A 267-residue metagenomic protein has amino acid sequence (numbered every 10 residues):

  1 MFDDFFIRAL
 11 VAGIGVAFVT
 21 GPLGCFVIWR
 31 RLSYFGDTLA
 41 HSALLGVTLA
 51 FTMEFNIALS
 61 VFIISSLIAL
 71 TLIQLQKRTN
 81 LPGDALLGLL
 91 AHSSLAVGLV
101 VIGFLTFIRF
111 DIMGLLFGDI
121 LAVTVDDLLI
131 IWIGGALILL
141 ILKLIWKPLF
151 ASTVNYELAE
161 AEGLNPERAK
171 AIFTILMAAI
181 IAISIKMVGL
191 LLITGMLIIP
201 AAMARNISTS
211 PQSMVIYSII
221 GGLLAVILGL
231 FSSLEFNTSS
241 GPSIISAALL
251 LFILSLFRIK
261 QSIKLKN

Functional and structural regions predicted by a protein language model:
M1-F18, K264-K266: Membrane-interfacial amphipathic/re-entrant helices at transmembrane-helix boundaries
I7-R8, K77-T79, L87-K147: Transmembrane helix-bundle core of multi-pass membrane transporters and related energy-transducing complexes
A9-A12, I57-S65, D84, G88 (+2 more regions): Loop-to-transmembrane alpha-helix initiation sites
A12-T20, S42, G46, A50 (+16 more regions): Alpha-helical transmembrane segments in multi-pass membrane proteins
C25-I108, A204-I216, S233-E235, I259-Q261: Short loop segments and helix-boundary regions at transmembrane helix junctions of multi-pass inner-membrane proteins
L140-F173: Membrane-helix/interface signature in polytopic inner-membrane proteins
I193-P242: Transmembrane alpha-helical segments in multi-pass inner-membrane proteins
G241-I245, L249-N267: Cytosolic-side transmembrane-helix boundaries in multi-pass membrane proteins
